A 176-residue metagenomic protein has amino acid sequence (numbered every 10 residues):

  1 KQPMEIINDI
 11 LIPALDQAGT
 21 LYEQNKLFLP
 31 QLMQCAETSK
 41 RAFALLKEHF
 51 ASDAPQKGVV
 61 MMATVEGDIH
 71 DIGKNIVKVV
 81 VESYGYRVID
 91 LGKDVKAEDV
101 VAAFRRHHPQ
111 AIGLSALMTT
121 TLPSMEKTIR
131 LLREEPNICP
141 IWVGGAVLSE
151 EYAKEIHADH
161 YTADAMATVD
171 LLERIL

Functional and structural regions predicted by a protein language model:
K1-L176: Domain-level signal for soluble alpha/beta catalytic cores
